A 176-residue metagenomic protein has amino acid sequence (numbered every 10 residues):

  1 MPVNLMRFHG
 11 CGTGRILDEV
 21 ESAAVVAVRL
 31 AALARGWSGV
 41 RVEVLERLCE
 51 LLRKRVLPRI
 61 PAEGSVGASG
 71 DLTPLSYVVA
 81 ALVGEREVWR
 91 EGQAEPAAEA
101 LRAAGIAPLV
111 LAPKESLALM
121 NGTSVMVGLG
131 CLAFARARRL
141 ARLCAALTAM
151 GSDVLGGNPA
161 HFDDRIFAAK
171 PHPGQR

Functional and structural regions predicted by a protein language model:
M1-R176: Conserved, well-structured ligand/cofactor-binding cores
